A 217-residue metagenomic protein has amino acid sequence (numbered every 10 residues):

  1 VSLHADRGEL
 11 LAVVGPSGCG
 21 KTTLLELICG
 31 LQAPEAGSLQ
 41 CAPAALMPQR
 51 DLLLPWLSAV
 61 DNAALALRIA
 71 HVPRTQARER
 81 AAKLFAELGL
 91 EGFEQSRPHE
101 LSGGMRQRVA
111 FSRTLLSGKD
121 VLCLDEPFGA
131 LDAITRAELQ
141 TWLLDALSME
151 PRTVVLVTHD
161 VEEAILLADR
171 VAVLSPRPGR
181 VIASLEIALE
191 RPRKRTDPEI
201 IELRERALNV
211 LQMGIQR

Functional and structural regions predicted by a protein language model:
V14-P16: The feature captures the beta-strand-to-loop junction immediately N-terminal to the Walker
C29: Helix-to-loop junction immediately C-terminal to a conserved catalytic motif
L57-A64: Short coil-to-helix segment of the ABC ATPase nucleotide-binding domain corresponding to the Q-loop/switch region
T75-F93, D145: Conserved ABC ATPase "signature" region
R97-L101, M105: Conserved ABC ATPase signature
L116-D120: A short, proline-enriched helix->beta-strand linker immediately N-terminal to the Walker B motif in ABC-type P-loop
L122-E126: Catalytic Walker B motif of ABC-type/P-loop ATPase nucleotide-binding domains
